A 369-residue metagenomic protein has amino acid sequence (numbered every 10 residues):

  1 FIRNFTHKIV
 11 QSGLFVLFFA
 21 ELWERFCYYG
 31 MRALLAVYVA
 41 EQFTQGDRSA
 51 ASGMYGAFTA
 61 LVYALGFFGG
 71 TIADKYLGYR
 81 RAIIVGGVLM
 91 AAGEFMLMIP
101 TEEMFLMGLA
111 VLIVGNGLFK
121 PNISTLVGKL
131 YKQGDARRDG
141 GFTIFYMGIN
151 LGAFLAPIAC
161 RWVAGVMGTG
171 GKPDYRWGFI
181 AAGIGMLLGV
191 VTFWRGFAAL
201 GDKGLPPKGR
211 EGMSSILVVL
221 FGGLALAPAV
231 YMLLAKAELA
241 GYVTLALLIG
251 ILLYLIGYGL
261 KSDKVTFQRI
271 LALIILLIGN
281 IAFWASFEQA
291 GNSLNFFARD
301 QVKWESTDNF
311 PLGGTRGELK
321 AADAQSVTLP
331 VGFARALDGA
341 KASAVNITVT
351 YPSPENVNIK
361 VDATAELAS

Functional and structural regions predicted by a protein language model:
F1-K8, G108, S124, G196-S369: Disordered extramembrane loops and terminal tails of multipass alpha-helical membrane proteins
K8-T59, I275, W284-F297: Helix-loop boundary and gating motifs at the non-cytosolic
L22, G93, M104-N122, L273-I281: Hydrophobic core of transmembrane alpha-helices in multi-pass small-molecule transporters, especially MFS/SLC-type
E41, V85-L106: C-terminal ends and interior cores of transmembrane alpha-helices in multi-pass membrane transporters/permeases
D47, W162-I184, V230-V243: A membrane-interface helix-boundary motif in multi-pass transporters
Y55-K75, K120, L151-A156, I184-L187 (+1 more regions): Central cavity-lining transmembrane alpha-helices of secondary-active solute carriers, predominantly the Major
K75-G87, G134-D135, T266-F267: Cytoplasmic membrane-interface "Motif A"-like loop-to-helix N-cap segments of 12-TM Major Facilitator Superfamily
L118-Q133, G291: Intracellular juxtamembrane helix-capping segments at the cytosolic ends of symmetry-related transmembrane helices
